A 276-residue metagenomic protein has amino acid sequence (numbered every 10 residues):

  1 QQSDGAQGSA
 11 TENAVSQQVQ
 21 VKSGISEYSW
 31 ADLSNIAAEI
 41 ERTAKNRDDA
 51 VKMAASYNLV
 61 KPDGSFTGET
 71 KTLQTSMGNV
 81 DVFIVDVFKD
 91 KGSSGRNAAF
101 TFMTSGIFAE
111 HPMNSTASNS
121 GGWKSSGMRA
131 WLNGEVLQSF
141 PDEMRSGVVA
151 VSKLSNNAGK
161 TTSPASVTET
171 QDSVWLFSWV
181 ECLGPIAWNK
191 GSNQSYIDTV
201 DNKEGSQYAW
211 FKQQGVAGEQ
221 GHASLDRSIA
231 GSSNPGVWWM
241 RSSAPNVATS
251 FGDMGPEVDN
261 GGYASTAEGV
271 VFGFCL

Functional and structural regions predicted by a protein language model:
Q1-T11: Gram-positive cell-envelope targeting signals
A14-L276: Collagenous Gly-X-Y triple-helix signature in extracellular proteins
